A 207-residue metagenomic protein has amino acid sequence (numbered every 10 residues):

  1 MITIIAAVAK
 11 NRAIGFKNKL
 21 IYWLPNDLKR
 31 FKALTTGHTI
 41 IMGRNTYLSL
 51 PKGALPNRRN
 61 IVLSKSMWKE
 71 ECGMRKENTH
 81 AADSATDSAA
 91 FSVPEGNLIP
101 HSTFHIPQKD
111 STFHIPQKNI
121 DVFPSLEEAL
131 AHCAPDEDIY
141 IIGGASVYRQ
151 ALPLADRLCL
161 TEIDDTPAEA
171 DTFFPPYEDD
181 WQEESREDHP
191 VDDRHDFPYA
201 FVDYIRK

Functional and structural regions predicted by a protein language model:
M1-I2: Absolute protein N-terminus
I5-W68, N119-K207: Flexible, gly/pro- and Lys/Arg-enriched active-site loops
K65-I120, A131: Intrinsic disorder/low-complexity segments
